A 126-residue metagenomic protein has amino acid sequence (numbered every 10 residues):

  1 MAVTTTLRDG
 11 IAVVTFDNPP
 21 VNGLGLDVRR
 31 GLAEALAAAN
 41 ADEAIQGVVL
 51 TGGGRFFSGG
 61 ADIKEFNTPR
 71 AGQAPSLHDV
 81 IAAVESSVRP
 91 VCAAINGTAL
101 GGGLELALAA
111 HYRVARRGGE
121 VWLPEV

Functional and structural regions predicted by a protein language model:
M1-T51, N67-T68, D79-A82: Conserved CoA-thioester-binding segment of acyl-CoA-metabolizing enzymes
D9-G10, R55, G119: Beta-strand-connecting loop/turn residues
V14, L50, D62, L106-A107: Hydrophobic/aromatic residues within transmembrane alpha-helices of multi-pass small-molecule transporters
G23, N67-A71, I95-T98, V126: Alpha-helix capping and helix-loop boundary segments enriched in small/acidic/polar residues
G52-A83, A99: Glycine- (often His-adjacent) and acidic-residue-rich active-site loop that binds/positions the CoA thioester
V84-V126: Glycine-rich beta-to-alpha active-site loop
